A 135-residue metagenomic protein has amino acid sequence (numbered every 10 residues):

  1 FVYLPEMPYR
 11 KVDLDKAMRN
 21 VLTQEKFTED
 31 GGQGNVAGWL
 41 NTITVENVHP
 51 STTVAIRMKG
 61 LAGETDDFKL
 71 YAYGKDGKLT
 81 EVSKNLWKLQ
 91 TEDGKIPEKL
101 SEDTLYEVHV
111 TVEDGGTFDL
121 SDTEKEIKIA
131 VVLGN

Functional and structural regions predicted by a protein language model:
F1-N20: Predominantly extracellular/luminal regions of secreted and cell-surface proteins, especially disulfide-bonded
V2, I43, V54-I56, V108-V110 (+1 more regions): Generic structural hydrophobic/aromatic packing signal, biased to beta-strands
Y9, R19, V48-P50, G63 (+2 more regions): Generic "edge-of-domain/loop-turn" microfeature
Q24-K75: Proteolytic processing hotspots in large secreted/extracellular or virion-associated proteins and select intracellular
G34-G38, V45-N47, D66, K78-T80 (+4 more regions): Ser/Thr-rich low-complexity repeats and stalk/linker segments
I43, F68-L70, N85-W87, E92 (+1 more regions): Generic beta-strand hydrophobic packing signal
T80-S101: Extracellular/luminal ectodomains and secreted, surface-exposed scaffolds of diverse proteins
K95-N135: C-terminal beta-strand-rich structural cap/linker in extracellular carbohydrate-active enzymes
